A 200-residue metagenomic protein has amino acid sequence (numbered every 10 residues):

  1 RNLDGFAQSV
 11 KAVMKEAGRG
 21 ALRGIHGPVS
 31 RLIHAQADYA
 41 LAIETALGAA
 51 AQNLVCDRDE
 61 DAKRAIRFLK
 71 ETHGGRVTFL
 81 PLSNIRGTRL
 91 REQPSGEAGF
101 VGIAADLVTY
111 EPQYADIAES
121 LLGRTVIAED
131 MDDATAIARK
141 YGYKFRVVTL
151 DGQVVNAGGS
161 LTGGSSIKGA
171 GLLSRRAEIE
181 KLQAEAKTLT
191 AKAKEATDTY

Functional and structural regions predicted by a protein language model:
N2-E195: Hinge-like oligomerization/junction regions that interrupt long coiled-coil arms in large cytoskeletal
